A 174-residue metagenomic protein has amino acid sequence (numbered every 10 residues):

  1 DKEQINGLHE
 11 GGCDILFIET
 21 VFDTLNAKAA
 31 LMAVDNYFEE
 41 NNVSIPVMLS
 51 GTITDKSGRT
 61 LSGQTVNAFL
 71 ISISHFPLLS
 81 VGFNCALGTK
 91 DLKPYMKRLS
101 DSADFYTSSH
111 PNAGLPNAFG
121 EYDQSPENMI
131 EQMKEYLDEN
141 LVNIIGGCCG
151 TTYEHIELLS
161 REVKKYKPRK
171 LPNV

Functional and structural regions predicted by a protein language model:
D1-V174: Domain-level signal for soluble alpha/beta catalytic cores
